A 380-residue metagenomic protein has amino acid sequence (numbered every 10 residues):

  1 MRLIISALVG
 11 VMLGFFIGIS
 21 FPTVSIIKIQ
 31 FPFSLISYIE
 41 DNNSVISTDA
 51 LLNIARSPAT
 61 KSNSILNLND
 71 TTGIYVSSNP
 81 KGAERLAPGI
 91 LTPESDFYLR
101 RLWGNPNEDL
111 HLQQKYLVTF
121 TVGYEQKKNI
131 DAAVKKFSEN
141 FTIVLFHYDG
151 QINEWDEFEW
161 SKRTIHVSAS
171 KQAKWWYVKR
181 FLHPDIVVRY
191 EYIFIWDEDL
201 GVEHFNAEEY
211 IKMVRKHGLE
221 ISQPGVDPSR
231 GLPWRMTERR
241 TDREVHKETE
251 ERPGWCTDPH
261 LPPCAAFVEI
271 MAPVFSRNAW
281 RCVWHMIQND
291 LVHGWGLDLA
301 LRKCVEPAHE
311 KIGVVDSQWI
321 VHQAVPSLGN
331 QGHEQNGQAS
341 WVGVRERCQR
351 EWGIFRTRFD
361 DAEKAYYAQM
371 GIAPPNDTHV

Functional and structural regions predicted by a protein language model:
M1-R101, N289-V380: C-terminal catalytic/acceptor-binding lobe
F97-Q113, Y124-I143, G150-E159: Short, acidic, metal-binding catalytic loop of nucleotide-sugar glycosyltransferases
Y116-V118: Cell-envelope/extracellular polymer assembly enzymes that use nucleotide-activated donors
F146, S222-D227, V315-S317, H322-Q323: Short glycine/serine/threonine-enriched helix-capping/active-site loop that flanks the nucleotide-sugar donor pocket
F146-Y192, E203, R215: Active-site-proximal specificity loops/subdomain of glycosyltransferases
G201-K311, P326-S327, G332-G353, G371 (+1 more regions): Conserved catalytic core of nucleotide-sugar-dependent glycosyltransferases
